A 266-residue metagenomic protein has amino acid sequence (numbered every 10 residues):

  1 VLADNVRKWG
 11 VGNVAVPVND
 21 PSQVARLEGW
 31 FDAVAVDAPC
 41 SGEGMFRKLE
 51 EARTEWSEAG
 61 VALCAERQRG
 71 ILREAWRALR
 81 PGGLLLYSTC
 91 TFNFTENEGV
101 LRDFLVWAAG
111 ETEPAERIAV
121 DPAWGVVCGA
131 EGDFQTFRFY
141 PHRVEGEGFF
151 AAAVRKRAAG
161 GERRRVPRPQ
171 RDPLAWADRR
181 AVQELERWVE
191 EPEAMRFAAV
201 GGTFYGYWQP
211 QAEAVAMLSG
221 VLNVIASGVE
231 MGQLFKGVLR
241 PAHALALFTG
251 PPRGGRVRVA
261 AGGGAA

Functional and structural regions predicted by a protein language model:
V1-G29: S-adenosyl-L-methionine
N19, A33-R73, C90-E98: Mobile active-site "lid"/loop adjacent to the S-adenosyl-L-methionine
F31, A59, R67, E98-W124: Conserved Class I S-adenosyl-L-methionine
A33, Q135-V166: Core SAM-dependent methyltransferase catalytic element
L79-P81: Helix-to-beta-strand junctions that scaffold the AdoMet/dcAdoMet cofactor pocket in Class I SAM-dependent enzymes
L84-T89: Conserved beta-strand signature within the Rossmann-like core of class I S-adenosyl-L-methionine
E116-V144: Class I S-adenosyl-L-methionine
E147, R157-A266: Polybasic, low-complexity RNA-engagement segments
